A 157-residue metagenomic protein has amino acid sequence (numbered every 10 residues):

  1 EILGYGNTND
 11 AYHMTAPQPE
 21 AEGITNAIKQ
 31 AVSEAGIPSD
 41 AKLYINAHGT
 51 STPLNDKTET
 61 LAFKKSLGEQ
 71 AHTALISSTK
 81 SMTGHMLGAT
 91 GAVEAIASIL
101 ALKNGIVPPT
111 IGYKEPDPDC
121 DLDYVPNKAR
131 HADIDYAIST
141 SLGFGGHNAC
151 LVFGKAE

Functional and structural regions predicted by a protein language model:
E1, N26-D40, L61-M82, T90-F144 (+1 more regions): Structural signature of cysteine-dependent C-C bond-forming condensing enzymes
E1-A35, Y44: Condensing-enzyme catalytic core mediating Claisen C-C bond formation in acyl metabolism
G4-A11, G49-S51, K80, L142-G143: Glycine-rich beta-alpha junction loops
Y12-E20, I24, T50-L67, M86-V93: Short glycine/threonine-rich loop-to-helix capping motif typified by GTGT followed within a few residues by an Asp-Pro
L43-T52, T79-L87: A short beta-alpha structural unit
L54, L151-V152: Generic hydrophobic alpha-helical membrane-span motif
